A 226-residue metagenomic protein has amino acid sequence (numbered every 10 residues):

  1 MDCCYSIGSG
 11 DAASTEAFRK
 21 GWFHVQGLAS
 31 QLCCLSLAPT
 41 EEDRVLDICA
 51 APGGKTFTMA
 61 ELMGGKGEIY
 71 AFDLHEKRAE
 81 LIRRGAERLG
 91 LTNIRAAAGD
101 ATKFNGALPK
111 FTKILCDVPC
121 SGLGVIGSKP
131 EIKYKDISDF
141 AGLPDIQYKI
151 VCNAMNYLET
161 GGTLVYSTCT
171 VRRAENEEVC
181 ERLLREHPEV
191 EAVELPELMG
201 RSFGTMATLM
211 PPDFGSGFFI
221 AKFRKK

Functional and structural regions predicted by a protein language model:
M1-K226: S-adenosylmethionine
